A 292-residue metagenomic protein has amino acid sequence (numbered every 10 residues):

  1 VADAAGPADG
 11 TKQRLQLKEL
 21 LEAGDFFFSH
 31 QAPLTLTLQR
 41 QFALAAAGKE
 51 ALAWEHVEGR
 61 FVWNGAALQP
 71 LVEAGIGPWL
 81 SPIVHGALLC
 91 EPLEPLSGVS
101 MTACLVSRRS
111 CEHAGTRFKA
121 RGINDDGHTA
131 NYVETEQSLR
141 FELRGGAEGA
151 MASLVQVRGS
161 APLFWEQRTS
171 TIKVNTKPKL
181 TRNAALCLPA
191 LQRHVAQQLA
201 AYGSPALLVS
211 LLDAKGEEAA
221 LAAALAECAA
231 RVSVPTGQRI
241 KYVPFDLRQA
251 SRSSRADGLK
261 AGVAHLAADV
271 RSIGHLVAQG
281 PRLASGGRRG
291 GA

Functional and structural regions predicted by a protein language model:
V1-G291: Phosphoinositide system proteins, centered on phosphoinositide phosphatases and their trafficking scaffolds
